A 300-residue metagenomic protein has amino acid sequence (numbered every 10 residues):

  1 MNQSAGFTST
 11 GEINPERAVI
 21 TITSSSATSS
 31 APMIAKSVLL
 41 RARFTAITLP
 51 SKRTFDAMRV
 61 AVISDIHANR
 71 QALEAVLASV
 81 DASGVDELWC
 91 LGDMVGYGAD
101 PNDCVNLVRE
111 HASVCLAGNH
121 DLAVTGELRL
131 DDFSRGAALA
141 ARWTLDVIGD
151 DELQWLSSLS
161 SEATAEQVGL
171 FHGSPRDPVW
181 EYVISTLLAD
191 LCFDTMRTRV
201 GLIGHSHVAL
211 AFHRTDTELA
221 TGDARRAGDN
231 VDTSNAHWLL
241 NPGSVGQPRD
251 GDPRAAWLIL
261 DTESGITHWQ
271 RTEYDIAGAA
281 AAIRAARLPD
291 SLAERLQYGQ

Functional and structural regions predicted by a protein language model:
N2-S4, S9-T10, N14-R17, T21-P32 (+3 more regions): Low-acidity, Ser/Thr- and Arg-rich intrinsically disordered low-complexity segments
S51-S113: N-terminal active-site segment of His-dependent metallophosphoesterases
M58-V60, T164-L170, T233-W238: Beta-strand-turn-beta hairpins that frame and shape the catalytic cleft of phosphate-ester-processing enzymes
I63-S64, L88-D93, V114-N119, F171 (+2 more regions): Active-site neighborhood of phospho(di)ester-bond hydrolases with catalytic His/Asp-centered motifs
H67-A72, G96-G98, H120-T125, T164 (+3 more regions): Active-site environment of divalent metal-dependent phosphoester hydrolases
C104-R197: Active-site neighborhood of divalent metal-dependent phosphoester bond hydrolases
T186-G201, S206-G228, H237-L239: Anionic-ligand binding region
D216-Q300: Acidic, His/Gly-rich catalytic cores of divalent-metal-dependent hydrolytic chemistry
